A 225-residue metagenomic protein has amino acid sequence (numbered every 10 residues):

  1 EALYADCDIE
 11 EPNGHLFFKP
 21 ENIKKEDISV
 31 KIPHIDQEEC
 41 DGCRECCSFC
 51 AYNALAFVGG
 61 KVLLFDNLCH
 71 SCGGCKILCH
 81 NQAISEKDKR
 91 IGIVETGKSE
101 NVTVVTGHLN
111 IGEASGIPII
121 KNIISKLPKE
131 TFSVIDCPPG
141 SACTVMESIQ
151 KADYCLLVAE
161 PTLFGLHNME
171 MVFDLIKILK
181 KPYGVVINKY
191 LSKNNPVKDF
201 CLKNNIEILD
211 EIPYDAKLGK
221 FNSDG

Functional and structural regions predicted by a protein language model:
A2-L16, K87-I93: Short beta-strand-centered segment that lines the nucleotide-binding/catalytic pocket of NTP-utilizing
D6-D8, T106-S115, I120-V145: Switch II (G3) loop of P-loop NTPases
I9-E11, G140, T162-L163, Y190-K193 (+1 more regions): Conserved nucleotide-binding/hydrolysis micro-motifs of P-loop NTPases
P12-I32, T96-G97: P-loop NTPase switch/communication element
H34-N53, L63-Q82: Cysteine-centered iron-sulfur cluster-binding motifs in ferredoxin-type domains/subunits of redox enzymes
K129-S133, Y154, P182: Loop/turn-to-beta-strand initiation segments
A142-L163, M169: Inter-motif core of Ras-like GTPase G domains
L175-G225: C-terminal lobe/tail of nucleotide-utilizing enzymes
